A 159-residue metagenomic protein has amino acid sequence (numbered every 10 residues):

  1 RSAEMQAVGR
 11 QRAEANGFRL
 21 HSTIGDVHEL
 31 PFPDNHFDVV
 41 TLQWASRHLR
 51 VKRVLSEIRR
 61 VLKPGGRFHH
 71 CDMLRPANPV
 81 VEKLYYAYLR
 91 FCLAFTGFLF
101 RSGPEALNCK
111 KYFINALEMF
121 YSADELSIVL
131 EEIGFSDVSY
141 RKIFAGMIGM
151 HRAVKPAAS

Functional and structural regions predicted by a protein language model:
R1-L30: Class I SAM-dependent methyltransferase SAM/SAH-binding core
R19-H21, H36-D38, R67: Structural signature of beta-strand start/N-cap positions in the alpha/beta core of ABC transporter nucleotide-binding
H28-V40: A short acidic, Gly/Pro-enriched loop at the edge of an enzyme's catalytic core that lines a small-molecule cofactor
D38-K52, L74: A short SAM/SAH-binding and catalytic strip from SAM-dependent methyltransferases
L49-R50, E118-Y121, I148: Residue-level signal for the nucleotide or nucleotide-sugar donor/cofactor binding architecture
K52-R67: A short glycine-rich, Lys/Arg-flanked "PGG" loop and its adjoining helix->strand segment in the class I
C71, R75-I133, S139: C-terminal alpha-helical "lid/dimerization" subdomain adjacent to the S-adenosyl-L-methionine
S127, E131-S159: Core SAM-dependent methyltransferase catalytic element
